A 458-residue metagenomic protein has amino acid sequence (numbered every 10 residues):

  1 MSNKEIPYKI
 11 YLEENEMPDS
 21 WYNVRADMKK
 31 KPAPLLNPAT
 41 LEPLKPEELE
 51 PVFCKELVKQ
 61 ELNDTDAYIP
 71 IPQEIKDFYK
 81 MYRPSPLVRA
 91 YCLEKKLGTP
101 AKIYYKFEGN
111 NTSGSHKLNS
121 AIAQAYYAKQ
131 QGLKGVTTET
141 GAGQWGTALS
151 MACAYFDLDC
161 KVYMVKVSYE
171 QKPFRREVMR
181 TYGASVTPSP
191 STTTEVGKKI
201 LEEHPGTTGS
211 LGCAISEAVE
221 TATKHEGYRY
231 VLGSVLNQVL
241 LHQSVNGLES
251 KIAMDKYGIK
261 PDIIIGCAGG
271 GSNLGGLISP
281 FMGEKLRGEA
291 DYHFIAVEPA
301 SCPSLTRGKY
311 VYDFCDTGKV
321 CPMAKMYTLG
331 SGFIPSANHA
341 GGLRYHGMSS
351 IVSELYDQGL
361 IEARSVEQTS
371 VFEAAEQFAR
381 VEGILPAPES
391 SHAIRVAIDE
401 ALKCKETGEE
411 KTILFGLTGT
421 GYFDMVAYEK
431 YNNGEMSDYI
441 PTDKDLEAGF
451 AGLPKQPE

Functional and structural regions predicted by a protein language model:
N3-L133: Positively charged, low-complexity intrinsically disordered leader regions
A67-P70, I200-Q238, N246, G258 (+3 more regions): Active-site/ligand-binding loops adjacent to catalytic centers
P86, Y105, K117, Q124 (+11 more regions): Buried hydrophobic positions in well-ordered alpha/beta secondary-structure cores of metabolic enzymes
F107-L118, V136-W145, L236-V239, I265-G270 (+4 more regions): Active-site nucleophile and cofactor-binding loops and adjacent substrate-binding regions of central metabolic enzymes
S120, A128-V167, K260-L274, F294-I295 (+1 more regions): A short, small-residue-rich loop immediately preceding and capping a beta-strand
A123-L133, T147-D159, R180-T181, I278-G288 (+1 more regions): Alpha-helix C-terminal capping segments
T137, W145-T208, S304-F314, M425-N433: Active-site-proximal loop->helix
A268-G276, Q368-G434: Claisen-condensing/thiolase-fold acyl-transfer catalytic domains that form or cleave C-C bonds in fatty acid
